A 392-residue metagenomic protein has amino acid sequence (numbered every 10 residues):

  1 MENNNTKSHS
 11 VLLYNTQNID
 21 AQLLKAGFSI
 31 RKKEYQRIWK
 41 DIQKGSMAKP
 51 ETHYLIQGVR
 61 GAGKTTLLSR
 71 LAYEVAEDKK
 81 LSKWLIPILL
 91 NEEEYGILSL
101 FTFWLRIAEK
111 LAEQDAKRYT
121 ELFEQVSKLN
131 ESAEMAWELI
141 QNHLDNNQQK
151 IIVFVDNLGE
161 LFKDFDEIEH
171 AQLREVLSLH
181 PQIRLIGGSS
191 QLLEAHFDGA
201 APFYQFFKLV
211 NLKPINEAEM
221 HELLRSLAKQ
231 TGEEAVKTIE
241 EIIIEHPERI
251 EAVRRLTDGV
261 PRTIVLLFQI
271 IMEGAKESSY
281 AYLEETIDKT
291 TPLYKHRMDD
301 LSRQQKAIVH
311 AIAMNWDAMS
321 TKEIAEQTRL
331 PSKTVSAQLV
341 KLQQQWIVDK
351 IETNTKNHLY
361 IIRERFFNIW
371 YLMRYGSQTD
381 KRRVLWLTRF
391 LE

Functional and structural regions predicted by a protein language model:
M1-G61, S69-E74: Walker A/P-loop-proximal flanking segment of P-loop NTPase domains
E2, I250-K333, A337-Q345, K350-R363 (+1 more regions): Winged-helix-like regulatory helical subdomains adjacent to P-loop NTPase cores
Q57-L89, L339: P-loop NTPase Walker A phosphate-binding motif
A72, N157, G187-L193, I215 (+2 more regions): A short beta-strand-to-loop transition that corresponds to the Sensor-1 phosphate-sensing loop of AAA+ P-loop ATPases
E94-E121, A228: Conserved NTP-binding/hydrolysis module of P-loop NTPases
I97-F101, R118-I140: Short glycine-rich substrate-engagement loop in P-loop NTPases that contacts/grips substrate
E131-L192, F197-Q205: Conserved Walker B catalytic segment
L212-H246: Conserved small helical "lid"/interfacial subdomain of P-loop NTPases
